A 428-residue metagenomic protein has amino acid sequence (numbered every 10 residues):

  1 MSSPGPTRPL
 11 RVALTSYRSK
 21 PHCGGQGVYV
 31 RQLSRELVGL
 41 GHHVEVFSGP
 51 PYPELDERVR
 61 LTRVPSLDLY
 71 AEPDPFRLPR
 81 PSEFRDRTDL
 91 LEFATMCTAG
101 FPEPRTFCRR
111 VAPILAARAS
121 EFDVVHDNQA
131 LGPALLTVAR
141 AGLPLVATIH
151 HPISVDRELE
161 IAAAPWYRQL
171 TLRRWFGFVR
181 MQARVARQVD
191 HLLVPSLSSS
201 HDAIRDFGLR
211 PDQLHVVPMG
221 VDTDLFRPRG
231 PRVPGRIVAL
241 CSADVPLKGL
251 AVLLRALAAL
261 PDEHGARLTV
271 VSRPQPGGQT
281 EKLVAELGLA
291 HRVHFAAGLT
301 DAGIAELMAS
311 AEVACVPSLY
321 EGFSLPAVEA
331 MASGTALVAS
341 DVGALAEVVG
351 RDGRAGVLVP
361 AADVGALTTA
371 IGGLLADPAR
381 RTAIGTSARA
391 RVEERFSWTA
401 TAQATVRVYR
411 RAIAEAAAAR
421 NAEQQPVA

Functional and structural regions predicted by a protein language model:
S2, P6-P9, F47-A112: A conserved catalytic-core segment of Leloir-type glycosyltransferases
D74-A99, A139-A183: Acceptor-binding helix/loop patch of EC 2.4 sugar-transfer enzymes, predominantly nucleotide-sugar-dependent
S198, G220: Carbohydrate-associated surface elements
G230-L257: Conserved donor-binding/catalytic core segment of Leloir-type glycosyltransferases
T280-A302: Nucleotide-activated donor-binding/catalytic signature segment of Leloir-type glycosyltransferases, i.e., the conserved
L319: Aromatic "clamp/platform" in nucleotide-sugar-dependent glycosyltransferases that forms part of the donor/acceptor
A336-A339: Short hydrophobic beta-strand element within catalytic cores of glycosyltransferases and related nucleotide-activated
R351-D352, G356-V364, G373-P378: Conserved acidic donor-binding segment of nucleotide-sugar-dependent glycosyltransferases
